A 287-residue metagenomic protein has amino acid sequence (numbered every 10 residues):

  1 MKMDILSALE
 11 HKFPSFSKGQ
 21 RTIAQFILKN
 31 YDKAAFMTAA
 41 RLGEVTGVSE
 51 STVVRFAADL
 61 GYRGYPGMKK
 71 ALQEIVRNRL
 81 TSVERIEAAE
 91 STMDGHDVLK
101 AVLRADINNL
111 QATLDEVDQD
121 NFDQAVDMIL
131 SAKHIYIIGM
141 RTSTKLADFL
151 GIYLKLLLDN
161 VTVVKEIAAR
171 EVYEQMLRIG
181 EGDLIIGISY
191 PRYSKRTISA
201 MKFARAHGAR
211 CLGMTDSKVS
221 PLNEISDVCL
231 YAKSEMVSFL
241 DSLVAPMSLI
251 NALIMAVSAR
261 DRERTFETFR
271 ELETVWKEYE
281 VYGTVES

Functional and structural regions predicted by a protein language model:
M1-K12, V285-S287: Short, Lys/Arg-enriched, disordered terminal segments
K2-L6, S15, T22, D32-F36 (+1 more regions): HTH-adjacent hinge/linker in prokaryotic transcriptional regulators
D120-A132: Glycine-rich phosphate/diphosphate-binding loops that line cofactor/substrate pockets in enzymes
L130-S248, I254-D261: Glycine-rich phosphate-binding loops that contact phosphosugars or nucleotide phosphates
E263-S287: A short, charged, Gly/Pro-tolerant segment at domain boundaries
